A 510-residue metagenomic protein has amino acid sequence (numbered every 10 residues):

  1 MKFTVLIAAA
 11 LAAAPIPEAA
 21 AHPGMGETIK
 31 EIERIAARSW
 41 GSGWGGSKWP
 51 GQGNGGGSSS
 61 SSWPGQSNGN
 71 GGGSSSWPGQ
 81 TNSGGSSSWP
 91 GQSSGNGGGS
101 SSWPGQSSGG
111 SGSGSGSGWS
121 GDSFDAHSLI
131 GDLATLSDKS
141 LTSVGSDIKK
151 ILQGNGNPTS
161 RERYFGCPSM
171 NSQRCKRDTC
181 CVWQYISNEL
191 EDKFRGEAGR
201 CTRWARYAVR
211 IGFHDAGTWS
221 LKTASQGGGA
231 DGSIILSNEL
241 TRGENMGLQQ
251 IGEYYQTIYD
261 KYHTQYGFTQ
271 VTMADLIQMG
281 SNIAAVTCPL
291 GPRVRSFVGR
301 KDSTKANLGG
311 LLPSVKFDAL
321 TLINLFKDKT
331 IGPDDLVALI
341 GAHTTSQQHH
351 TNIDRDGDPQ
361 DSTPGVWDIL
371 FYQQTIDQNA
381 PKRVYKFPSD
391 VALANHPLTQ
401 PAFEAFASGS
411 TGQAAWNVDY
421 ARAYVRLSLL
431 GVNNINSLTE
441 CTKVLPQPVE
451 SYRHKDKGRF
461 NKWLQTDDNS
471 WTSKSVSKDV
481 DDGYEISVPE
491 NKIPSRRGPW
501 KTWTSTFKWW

Functional and structural regions predicted by a protein language model:
K2-A21: Cleavable N-terminal signal peptides of Sec/SRP-targeted secreted and luminal proteins
H22-G55, S61-G65, G69-G72, W77-G79 (+2 more regions): Catalytic cores of secreted/periplasmic or lumenal enzymes
